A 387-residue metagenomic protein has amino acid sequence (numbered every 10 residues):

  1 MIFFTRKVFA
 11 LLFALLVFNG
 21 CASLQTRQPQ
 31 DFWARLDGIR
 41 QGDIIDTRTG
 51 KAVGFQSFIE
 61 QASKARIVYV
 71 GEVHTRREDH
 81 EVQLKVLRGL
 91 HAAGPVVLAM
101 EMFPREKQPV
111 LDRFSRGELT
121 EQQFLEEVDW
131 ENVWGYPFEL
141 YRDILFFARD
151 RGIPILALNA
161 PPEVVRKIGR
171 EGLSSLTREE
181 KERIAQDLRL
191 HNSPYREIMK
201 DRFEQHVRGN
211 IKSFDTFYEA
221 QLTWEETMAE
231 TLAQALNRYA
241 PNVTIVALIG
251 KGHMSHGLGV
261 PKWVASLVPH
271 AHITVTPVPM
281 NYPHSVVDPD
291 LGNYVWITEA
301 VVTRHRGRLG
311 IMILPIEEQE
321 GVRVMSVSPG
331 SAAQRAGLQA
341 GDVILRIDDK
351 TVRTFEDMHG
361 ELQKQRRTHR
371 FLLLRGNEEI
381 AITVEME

Functional and structural regions predicted by a protein language model:
I2-F9: Bacterial N-terminal signal peptides that target proteins for export
A10-G20: Bacterial N-terminal signal peptides
A22-A65: N- or domain-start disorder-to-order transition segments that initiate the globular core
G50-A92: Zymogen propeptides
A93, V97, P109-A235: A substrate-binding/cap region within the structured catalytic cores of diverse enzymes
S285-P329, K364, A381-E387: PDZ/PDZ-like peptide-tail recognition elements
A333-R353: Conserved PDZ fold ligand-binding element
Q339, L345, D357-E387: PDZ-domain C-terminal substructure recognizer with occasional recognition of PDZ-binding tails
